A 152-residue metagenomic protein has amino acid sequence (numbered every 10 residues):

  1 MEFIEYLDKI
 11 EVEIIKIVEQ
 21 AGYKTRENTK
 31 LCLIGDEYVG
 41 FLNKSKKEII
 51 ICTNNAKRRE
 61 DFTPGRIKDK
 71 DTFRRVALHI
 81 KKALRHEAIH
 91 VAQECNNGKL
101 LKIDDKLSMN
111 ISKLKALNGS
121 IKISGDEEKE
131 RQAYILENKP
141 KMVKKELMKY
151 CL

Functional and structural regions predicted by a protein language model:
M1-V12, A83-H86, H90: N-terminal targeting leaders of exported, membrane, and organelle-targeted proteins
I4-R26: Zn2+-dependent metallopeptidase catalytic core
D8, R74-H79, A83, I123-E128: Soluble non-cytosolic domains of exported or imported proteins
I15, K81, R85, I89 (+1 more regions): Non-transmembrane alpha-helical segments in soluble domains of secreted/periplasmic/extracellular proteins
E27-G65: Catalytic zinc-binding patch centered on the HExxH motif and its immediate surroundings that defines zinc-dependent
N55-A83: Short pre-active-site segment immediately N-terminal to the catalytic Zn-binding motif
E87-D105: Catalytic Zn2+-binding segment of zinc metalloproteases
K102-L152: Metalloprotease/metallohydrolase-associated module, dominated by Zn2+-dependent proteases
